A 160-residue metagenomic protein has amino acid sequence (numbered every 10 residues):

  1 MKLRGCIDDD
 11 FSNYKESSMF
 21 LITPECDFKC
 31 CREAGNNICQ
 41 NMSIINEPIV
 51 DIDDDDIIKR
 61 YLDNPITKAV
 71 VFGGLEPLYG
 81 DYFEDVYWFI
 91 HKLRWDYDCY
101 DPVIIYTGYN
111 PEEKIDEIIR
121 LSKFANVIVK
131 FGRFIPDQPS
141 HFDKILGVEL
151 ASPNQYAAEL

Functional and structural regions predicted by a protein language model:
R4-I52: Canonical Radical SAM [4Fe-4S] cluster-binding loop centered on the CxxxCxxC motif and its immediate flanking residues
I22, V71-L75, I104-G108, G132: A cross-family glycoside hydrolase active-site/sugar-binding cleft signature
N41-K59, L78-K123: Canonical radical SAM enzyme core domain
K59-T67: Glycine-rich phosphate/diphosphate-binding loops that line cofactor/substrate pockets in enzymes
I66-W95, I135, P139-G147: Conserved glycine-rich "GG(E/T)P / GGGxP" loop and the immediately following alpha-helix in the radical SAM core
K68, N126-V127: Conserved acidic residues
I115-D116, L121, V127-L160: Classical nucleotidyltransferase
